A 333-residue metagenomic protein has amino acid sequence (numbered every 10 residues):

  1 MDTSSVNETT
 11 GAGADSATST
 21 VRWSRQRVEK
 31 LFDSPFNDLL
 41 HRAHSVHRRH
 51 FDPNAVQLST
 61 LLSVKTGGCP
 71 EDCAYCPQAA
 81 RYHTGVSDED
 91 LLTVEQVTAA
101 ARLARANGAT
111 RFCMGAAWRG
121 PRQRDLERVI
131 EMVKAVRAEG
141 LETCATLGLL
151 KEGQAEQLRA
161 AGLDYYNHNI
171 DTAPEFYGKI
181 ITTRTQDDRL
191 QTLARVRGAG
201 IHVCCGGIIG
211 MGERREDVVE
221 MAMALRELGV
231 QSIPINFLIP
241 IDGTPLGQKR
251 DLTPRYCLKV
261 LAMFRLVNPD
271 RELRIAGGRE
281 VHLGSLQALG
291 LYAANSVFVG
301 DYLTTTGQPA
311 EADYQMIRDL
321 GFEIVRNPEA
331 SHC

Functional and structural regions predicted by a protein language model:
M1-N54, A99, M223-C333: Auxiliary Fe-S-binding modules of radical SAM enzymes
P35, C73, H168: Residue-level signature of catalytic and energy-coupling elements of molecular machines, predominantly ATP/GTP-dependent
H41-Y82, E89-G115: N-terminal pre-triad scaffold of radical SAM enzymes
V56-T60, F112, T143-A145, Y166-H168 (+4 more regions): Hydrophobic faces of well-ordered beta-strands that scaffold small-molecule active sites in alpha/beta enzyme cores
L61, L147, T185, G207-G210 (+4 more regions): Glycine- and other small-residue-rich loops at beta-strand/loop junctions that grip anionic moieties
G67-E71, E156, L283-L286: Short, solvent-exposed polar/charged micro-motifs at secondary-structure junctions
A80-G206, G210-L228: Conserved Radical SAM active-site core
